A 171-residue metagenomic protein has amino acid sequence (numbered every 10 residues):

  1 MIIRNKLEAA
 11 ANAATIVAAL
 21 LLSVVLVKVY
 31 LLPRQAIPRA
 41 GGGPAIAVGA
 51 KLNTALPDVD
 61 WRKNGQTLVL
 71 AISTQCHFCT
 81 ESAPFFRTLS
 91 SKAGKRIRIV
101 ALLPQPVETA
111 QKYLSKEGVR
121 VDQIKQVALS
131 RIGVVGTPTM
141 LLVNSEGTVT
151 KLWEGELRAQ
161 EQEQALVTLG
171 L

Functional and structural regions predicted by a protein language model:
M1-K51, L169-L171: N-terminal targeting signals for export/organelle localization
A47-L68, S91: A short beta-strand-turn-helix
K51-P57, R120-V127: Short acidic-hydrophobic, aromatic-tinged amphipathic segments that line or gate anion-handling sites
V59-T80, F86: Short active-site neighborhood of thiol/selenol oxidoreductases, capturing the structured segment around
L70, I99-A101, L142: Structural beta-sheet core signal
I72-T74, L103-Q105, E154: Structural motif
T80-E117: Structural microenvironment flanking redox-active thiols in thiol-disulfide oxidoreductases
K116-V119, Q126-G170: Thiol/disulfide oxidoreductase modules built on the thioredoxin-like
